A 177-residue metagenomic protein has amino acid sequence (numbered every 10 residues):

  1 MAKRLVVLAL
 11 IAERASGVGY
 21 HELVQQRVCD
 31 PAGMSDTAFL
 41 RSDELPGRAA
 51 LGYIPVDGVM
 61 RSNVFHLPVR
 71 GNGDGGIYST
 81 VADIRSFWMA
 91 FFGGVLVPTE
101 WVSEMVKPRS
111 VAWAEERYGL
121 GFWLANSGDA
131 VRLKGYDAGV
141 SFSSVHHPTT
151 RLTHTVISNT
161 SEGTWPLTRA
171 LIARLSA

Functional and structural regions predicted by a protein language model:
M1-L5, V81: Short alpha-helical patches at coil-to-helix transitions and adjacent helical residues in well-structured domains
E13-V18, E22-Q26, D30, V56-A177: Catalytic loop of the DD-peptidase/beta-lactamase superfamily, centered on the K-T-G motif and neighboring
T37-D43: Glycine- and aromatic-rich loop/turn segments at beta-sheet edges
D43-M60: Mobile, glycine-enriched helix-loop/loop "lid" segments at the mouths of ligand-binding/catalytic clefts that gate
